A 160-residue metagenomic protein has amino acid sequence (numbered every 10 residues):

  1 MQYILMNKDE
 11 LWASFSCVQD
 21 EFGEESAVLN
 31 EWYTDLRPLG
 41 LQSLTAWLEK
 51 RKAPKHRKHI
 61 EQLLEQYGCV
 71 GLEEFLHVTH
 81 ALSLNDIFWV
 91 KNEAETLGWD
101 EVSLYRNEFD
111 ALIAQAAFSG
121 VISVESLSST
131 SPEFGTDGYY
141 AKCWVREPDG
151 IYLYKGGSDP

Functional and structural regions predicted by a protein language model:
M1-P160: Phosphate/dinucleotide-binding and metal-coordinating scaffold of catalytic cores in nucleotide-dependent enzymes
